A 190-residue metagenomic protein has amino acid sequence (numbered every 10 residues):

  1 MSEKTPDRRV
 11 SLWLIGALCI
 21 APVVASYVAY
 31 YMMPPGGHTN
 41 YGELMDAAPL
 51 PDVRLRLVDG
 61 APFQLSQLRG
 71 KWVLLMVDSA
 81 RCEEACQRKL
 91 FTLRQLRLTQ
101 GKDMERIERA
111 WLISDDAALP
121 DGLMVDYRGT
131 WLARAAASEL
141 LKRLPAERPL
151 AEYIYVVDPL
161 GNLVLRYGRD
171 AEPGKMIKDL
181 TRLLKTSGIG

Functional and structural regions predicted by a protein language model:
M1-R9: Short, Lys/Arg-rich N-terminal segment immediately upstream of the first membrane anchor
R9-Y31: Hydrophobic membrane-insertion alpha-helices, especially the h-region of bacterial N-terminal signal peptides
A17, V24, M33-S66, R88: N-terminal "domain-start" segment that seeds a small globular fold
Y31, A61, R94-T99, K178-G190: Short, surface-exposed patches at the edges or C-terminal ends of soluble domains, predominantly
Q67-K89, L93: Short active-site neighborhood of thiol/selenol oxidoreductases, capturing the structured segment around
E84-D126: Structural microenvironment flanking redox-active thiols in thiol-disulfide oxidoreductases
E108-V157: Short, internal strand/loop/helix patches that form the active-site neighborhood or redox-interaction surface
E139, L150-A151, V156-G190: Thiol-/selenol-based redox modules, centered on thioredoxin-like and closely related oxidoreductase domains
